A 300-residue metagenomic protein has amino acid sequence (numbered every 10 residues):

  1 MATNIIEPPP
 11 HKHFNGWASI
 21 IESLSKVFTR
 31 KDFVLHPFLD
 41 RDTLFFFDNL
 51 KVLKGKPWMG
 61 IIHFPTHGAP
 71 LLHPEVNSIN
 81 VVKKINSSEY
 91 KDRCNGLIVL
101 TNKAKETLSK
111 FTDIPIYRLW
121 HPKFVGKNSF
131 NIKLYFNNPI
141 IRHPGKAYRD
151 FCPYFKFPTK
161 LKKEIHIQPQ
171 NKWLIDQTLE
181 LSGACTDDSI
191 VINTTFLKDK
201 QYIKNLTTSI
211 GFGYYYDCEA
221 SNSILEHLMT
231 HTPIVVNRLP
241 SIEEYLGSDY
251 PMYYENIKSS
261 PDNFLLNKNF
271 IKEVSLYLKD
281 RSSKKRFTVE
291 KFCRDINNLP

Functional and structural regions predicted by a protein language model:
M1-G55, L239: N-terminal pre-catalytic "stem/leader" segment of glycosyltransferase-like enzymes
P10-A18, E255-P300: A charged, aromatic-enriched C-terminal amphipathic alpha-helix characteristic of glycosyltransferases across folds
E75-L97: Membrane-proximal helix-turn-helix segments that form the acceptor-binding/catalytic region of lipid-linked
D92-S129: Donor nucleotide-sugar binding/catalytic pocket of nucleotide-sugar-dependent glycosyltransferases
F130-Q168: Conserved donor-binding/catalytic core segment of Leloir-type glycosyltransferases
P169, D176-I203: Nucleotide-activated donor-binding/catalytic signature segment of Leloir-type glycosyltransferases, i.e., the conserved
K198-Y202, G211-L225, L239-E244: Nucleotide-sugar-dependent
P233-V236: Short hydrophobic beta-strand element within catalytic cores of glycosyltransferases and related nucleotide-activated
